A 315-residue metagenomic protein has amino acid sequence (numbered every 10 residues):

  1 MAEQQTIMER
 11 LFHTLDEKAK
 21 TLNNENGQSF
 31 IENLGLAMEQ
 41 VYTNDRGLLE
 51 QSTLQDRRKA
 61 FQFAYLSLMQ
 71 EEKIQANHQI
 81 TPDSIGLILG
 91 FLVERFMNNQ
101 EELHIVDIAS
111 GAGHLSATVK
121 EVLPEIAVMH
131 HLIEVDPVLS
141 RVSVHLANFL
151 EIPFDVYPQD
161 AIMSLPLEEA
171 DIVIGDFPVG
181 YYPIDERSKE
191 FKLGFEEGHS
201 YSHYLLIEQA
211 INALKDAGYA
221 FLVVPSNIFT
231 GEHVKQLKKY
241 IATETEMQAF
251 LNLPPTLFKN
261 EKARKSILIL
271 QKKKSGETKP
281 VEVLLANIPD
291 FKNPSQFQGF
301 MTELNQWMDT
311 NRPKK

Functional and structural regions predicted by a protein language model:
M1-M69: A short N-terminal interaction module
E71-S84: Class I SAM-dependent methyltransferase Rossmann-like catalytic core, especially the SAM/SAH-binding loop
P82-G175, G180, S226: Conserved S-adenosyl-L-methionine
D176-Q209, N227: Mobile active-site "lid"/loop adjacent to the S-adenosyl-L-methionine
P178-G180, N227-F229, L257, K273-S275: Conserved nucleotide-binding/hydrolysis micro-motifs of P-loop NTPases
H199-T256: Conserved Class I SAM-dependent methyltransferase catalytic core
T243-S275: C-terminal hydrophobic structural anchor segments that stabilize assembly/packing rather than catalytic chemistry
A263-K315: Flexible, glycine-/basic-rich loop-and-beta segments that form/coincide with the SAM-dependent methyltransferase
